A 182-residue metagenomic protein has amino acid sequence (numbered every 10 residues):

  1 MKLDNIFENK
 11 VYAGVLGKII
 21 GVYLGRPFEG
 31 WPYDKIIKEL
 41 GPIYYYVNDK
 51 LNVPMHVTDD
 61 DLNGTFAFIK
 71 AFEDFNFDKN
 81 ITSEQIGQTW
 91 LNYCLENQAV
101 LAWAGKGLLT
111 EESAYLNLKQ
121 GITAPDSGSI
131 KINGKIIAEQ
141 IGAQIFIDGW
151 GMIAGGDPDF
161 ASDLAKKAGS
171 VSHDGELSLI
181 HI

Functional and structural regions predicted by a protein language model:
K2-A67: An N-terminal structural lobe/cap that precedes and organizes the functional/catalytic core across diverse proteins
L16, H56-D59, I69-S178: Active-site cavity-forming subdomains of large catalytic enzyme subunits
I180-I182: Conserved small/polar residues in nucleotide/adenosyl-binding loops
